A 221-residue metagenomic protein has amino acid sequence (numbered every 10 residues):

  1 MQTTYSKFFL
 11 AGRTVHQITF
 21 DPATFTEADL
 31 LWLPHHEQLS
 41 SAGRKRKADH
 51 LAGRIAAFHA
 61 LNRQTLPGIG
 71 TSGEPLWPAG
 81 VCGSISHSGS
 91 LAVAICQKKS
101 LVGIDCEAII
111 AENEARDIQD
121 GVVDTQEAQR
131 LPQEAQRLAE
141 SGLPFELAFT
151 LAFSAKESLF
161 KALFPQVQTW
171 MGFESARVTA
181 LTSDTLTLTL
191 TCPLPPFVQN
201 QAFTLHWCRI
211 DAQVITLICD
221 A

Functional and structural regions predicted by a protein language model:
M1-A221: Core catalytic alpha/beta fold that binds nucleotide/phospho-ligands
